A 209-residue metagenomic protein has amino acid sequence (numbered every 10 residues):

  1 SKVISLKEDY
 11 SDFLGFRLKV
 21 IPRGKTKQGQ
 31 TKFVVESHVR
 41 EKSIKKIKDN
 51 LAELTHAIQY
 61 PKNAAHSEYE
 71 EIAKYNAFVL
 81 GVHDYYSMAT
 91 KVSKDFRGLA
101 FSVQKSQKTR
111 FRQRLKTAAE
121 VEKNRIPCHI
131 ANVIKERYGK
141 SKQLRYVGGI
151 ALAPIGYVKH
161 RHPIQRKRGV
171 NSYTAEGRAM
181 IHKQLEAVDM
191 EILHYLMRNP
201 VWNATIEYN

Functional and structural regions predicted by a protein language model:
S1-N209: Non-catalytic terminal/accessory segments
